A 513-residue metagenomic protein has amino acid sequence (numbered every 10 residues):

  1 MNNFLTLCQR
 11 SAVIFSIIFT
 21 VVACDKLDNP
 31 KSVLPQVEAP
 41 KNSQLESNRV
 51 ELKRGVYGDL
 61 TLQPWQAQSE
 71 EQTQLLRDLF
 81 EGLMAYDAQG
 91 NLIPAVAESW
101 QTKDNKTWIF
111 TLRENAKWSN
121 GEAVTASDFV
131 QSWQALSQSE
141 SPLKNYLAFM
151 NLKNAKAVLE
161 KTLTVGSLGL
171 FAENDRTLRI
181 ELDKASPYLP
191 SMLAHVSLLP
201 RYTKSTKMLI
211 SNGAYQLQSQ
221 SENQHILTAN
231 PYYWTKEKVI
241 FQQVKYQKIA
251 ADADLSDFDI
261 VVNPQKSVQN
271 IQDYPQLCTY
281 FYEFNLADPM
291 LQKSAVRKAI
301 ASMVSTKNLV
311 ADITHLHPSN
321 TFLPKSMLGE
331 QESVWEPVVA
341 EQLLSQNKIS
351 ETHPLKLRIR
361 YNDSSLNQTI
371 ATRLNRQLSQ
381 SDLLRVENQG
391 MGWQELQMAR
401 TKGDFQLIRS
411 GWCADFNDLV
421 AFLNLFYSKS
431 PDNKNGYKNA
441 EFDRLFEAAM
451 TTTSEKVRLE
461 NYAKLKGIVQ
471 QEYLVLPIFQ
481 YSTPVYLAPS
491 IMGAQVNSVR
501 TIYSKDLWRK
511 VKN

Functional and structural regions predicted by a protein language model:
G55-D104, I210: N-terminal lobe/hinge region of extracytoplasmic solute-binding protein
S99-A148: Aromatic- and charge-enriched surface segment that lines or borders ligand/interaction sites
Q101, Q138, P142-Y202: Surface-exposed binding/hinge segments that line and control ligand-binding clefts or catalytic entry sites
L152, R176, E181-A250: Gly/Pro-rich hinge or "lid" segments in bacterial periplasmic/extracellular proteins
Q218-P231, K238-V239, Q243-D288, V310-A311 (+1 more regions): Extracellular/periplasmic solute-recognition and catalytic clefts
Q292-Q380: Append "and occasionally in soluble cytosolic enzymes with long acidic Gly/Pro-rich linkers
L384-L396, N424-P489, N513: Extracytoplasmic/peripheral linker and loop segments enriched in polar/acidic and small residues with frequent Thr/Pro
V485-N513: Long beta-strand-rich cores associated with HINT superfamily self-processing modules
